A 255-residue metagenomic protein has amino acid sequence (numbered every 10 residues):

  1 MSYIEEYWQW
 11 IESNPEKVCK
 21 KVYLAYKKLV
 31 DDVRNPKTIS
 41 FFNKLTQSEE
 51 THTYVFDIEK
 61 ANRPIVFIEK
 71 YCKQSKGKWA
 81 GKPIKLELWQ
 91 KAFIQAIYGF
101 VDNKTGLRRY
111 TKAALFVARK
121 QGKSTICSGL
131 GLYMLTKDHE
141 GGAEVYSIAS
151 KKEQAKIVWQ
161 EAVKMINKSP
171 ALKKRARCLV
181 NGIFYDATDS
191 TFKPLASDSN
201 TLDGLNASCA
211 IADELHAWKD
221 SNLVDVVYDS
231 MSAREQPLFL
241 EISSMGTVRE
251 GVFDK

Functional and structural regions predicted by a protein language model:
S2-K255: Phosphate/NTP-binding elements of NTP-utilizing enzymes
